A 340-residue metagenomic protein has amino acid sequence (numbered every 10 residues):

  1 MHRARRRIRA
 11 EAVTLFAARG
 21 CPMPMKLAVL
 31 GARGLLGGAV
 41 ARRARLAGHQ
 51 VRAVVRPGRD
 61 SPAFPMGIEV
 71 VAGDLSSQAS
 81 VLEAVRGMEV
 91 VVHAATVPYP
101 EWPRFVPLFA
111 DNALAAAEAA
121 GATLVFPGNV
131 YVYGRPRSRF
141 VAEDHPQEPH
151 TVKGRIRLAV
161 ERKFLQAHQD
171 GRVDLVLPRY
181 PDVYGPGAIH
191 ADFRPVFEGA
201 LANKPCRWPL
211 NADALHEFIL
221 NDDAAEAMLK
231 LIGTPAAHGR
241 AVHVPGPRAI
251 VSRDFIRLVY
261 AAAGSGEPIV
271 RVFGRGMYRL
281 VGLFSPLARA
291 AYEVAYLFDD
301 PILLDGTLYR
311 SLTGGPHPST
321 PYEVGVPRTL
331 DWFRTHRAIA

Functional and structural regions predicted by a protein language model:
P24, K230-A291, G306, T320-Y322 (+1 more regions): Mid/C-terminal beta-alpha module of Rossmann-like enzyme folds, strongest in SDR-family dehydrogenases/epimerases
L27-A47: N-terminal Rossmann NAD(P)H-binding glycine-rich loop of SDR-like oxidoreductase domains
R59-A120: NAD(P)H-binding glycine-rich loop region in Rossmannoid oxidoreductase-like domains and their noncatalytic homologs
P100, V130-F140, V183-I189: Conserved catalytic-site region of short-chain dehydrogenase/reductase
P103-P107, H150-R162, D182, H190-R194 (+2 more regions): Short-chain dehydrogenase/reductase
D111-A159, V176: Conserved Rossmann-fold NAD(P)-dependent oxidoreductase catalytic core, especially the SDR/UDP-sugar
N129, R162-G187: Conserved beta-loop-beta element that borders a ligand/cofactor-binding pocket
A188-P195, P209-I232, G239-H243: Substrate-positioning beta->alpha
